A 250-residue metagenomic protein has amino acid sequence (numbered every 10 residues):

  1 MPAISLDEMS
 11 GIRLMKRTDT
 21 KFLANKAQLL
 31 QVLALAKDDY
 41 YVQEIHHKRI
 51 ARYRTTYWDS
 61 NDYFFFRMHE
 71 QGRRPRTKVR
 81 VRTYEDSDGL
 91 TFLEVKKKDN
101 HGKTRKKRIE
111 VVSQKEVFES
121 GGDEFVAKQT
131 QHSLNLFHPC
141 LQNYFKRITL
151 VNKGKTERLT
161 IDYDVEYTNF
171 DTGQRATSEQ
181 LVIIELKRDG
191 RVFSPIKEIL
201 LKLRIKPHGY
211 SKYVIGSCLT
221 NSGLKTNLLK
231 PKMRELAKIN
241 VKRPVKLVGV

Functional and structural regions predicted by a protein language model:
M1-V250: Phosphate-end processing signature that detects enzymes handling 5′-triphosphorylated RNA and polyphosphate
